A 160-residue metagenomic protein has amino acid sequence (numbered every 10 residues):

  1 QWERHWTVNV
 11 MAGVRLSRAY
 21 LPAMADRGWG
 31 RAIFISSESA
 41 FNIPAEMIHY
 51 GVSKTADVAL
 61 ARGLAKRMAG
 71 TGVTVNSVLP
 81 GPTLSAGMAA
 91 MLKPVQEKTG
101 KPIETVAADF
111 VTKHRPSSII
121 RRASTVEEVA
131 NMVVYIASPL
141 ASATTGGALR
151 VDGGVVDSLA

Functional and structural regions predicted by a protein language model:
Q1-V14, I33, D57, I120: Catalytic Tyr-X3-Lys loop
S17, S53, A61: Active-site helix of classical SDR
P22, K66-R67, S142: Alpha-helical segment proximal to the catalytic Tyr-Lys
S37: Residue(s) in the substrate-gating loop at a strand-loop-helix junction that position the organic substrate next
N42, V133-V134, L140, T145-A160: Short C-terminal tail/terminal secondary-structure segment of NAD(P)H-dependent dehydrogenase/reductase domains
I43-G51, G63: Active-site loop-to-helix junction immediately N-terminal to the catalytic Tyr of the SDR YXXXK motif in Rossmann-fold
A69, T74, T144-G146: Short, small/polar-rich loop/turn modules that mediate ligand/substrate recognition or access, typified
S117-V129: A conserved structural motif in NAD(P)-dependent oxidoreductases
